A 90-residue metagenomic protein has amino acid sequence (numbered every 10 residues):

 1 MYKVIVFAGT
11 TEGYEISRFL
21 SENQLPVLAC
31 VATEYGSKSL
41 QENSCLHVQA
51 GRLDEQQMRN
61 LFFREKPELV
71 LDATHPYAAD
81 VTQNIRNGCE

Functional and structural regions predicted by a protein language model:
M1-V4: Extreme N-terminal starter segment of soluble prokaryotic enzymes
G9: Glycine-rich Rossmann-fold phosphate-binding loop(s) that bind the pyrophosphate of adenine dinucleotide cofactors
E12: Hydrophobic/small residue at the entry helix of a nucleotide-binding pocket
I16-V27: A short, Lys/Arg-enriched amphipathic alpha-helix followed by its capping loop at the start of a domain
V31-S37: Short, polar loop motifs at secondary-structure junctions
K38-N43: Active-site-proximal loop->helix
S44-F63: Glycine-rich, highly charged phosphate/nucleotide-binding loops
F63-E90: Glycine/small-residue-rich loop that forms an oxyanion/phosphate-binding "nest" at active or ligand-binding sites
